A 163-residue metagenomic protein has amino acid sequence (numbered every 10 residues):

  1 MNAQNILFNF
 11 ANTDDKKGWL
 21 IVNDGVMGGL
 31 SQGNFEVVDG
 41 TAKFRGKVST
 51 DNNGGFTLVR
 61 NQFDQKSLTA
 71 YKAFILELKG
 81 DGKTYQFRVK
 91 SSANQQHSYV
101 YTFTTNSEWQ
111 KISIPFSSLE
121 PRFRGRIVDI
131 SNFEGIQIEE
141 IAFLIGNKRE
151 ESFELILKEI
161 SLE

Functional and structural regions predicted by a protein language model:
N2-E163: Beta-rich carbohydrate-recognition modules and glycan-binding surfaces
